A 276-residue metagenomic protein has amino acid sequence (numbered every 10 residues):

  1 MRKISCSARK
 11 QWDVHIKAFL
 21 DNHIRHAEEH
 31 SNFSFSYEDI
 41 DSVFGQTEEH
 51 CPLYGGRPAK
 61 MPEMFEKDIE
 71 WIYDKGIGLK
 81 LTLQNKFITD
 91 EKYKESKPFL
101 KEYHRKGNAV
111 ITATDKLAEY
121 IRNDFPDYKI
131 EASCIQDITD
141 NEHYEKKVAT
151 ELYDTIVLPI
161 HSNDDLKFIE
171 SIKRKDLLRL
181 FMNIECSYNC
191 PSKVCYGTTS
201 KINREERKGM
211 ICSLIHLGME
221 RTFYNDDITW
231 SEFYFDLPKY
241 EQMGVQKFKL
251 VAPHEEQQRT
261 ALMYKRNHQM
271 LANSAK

Functional and structural regions predicted by a protein language model:
M1-K147, Y153-K276: Active-site pocket-lining/capping segments in soluble small-molecule metabolic enzymes
